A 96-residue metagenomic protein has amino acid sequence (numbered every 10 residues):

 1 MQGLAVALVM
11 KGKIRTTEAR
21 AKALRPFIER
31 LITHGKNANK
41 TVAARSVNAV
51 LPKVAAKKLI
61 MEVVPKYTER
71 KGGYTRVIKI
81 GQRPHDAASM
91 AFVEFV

Functional and structural regions predicted by a protein language model:
G3-V96: Structured, basic alpha/beta domains of bacterial-type, RNA-associated proteins
